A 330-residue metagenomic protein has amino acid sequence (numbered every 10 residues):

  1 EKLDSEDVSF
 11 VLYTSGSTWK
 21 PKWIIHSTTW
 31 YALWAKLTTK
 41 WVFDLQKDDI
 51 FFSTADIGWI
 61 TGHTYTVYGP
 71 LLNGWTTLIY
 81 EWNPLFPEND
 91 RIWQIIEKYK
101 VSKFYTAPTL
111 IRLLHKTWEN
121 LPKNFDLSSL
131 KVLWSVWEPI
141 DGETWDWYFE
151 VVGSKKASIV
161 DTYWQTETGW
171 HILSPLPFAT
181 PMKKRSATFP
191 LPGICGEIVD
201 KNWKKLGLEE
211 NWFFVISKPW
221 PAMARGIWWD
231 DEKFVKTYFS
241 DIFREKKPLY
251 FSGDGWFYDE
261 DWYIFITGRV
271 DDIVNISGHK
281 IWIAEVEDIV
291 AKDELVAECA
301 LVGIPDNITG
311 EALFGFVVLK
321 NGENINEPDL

Functional and structural regions predicted by a protein language model:
E1-Y13, K20, D44-I50, E210: Conserved pre-ATP/AMP-binding loop-to-beta segment of ANL
V8, T14-S17, T39, F51 (+5 more regions): Conserved S/T- and glycine-rich ATP-binding loop of Class I adenylate-forming
S9-L33: Conserved AMP-binding A3 loop
W30-I50, I60-K103, K116-W118: Conserved AMP-binding/adenylation subdomain of ANL enzymes
D56, W137, W164, T188 (+2 more regions): Active-site glycine-centered loops adjacent to acidic/histidine catalytic or metal-binding residues that shape
E97, F104, W220, R225-G226 (+2 more regions): AMP-binding/adenylate-forming catalytic core of the ANL superfamily
S102-T106, H115-M182, C195, K204: Gly/Ser/Thr-rich phosphate-binding loop
F189-G193, K204-I242, I281: Conserved ATP/PPi-binding loop(s) of AMP-dependent carboxylate-activating enzymes
